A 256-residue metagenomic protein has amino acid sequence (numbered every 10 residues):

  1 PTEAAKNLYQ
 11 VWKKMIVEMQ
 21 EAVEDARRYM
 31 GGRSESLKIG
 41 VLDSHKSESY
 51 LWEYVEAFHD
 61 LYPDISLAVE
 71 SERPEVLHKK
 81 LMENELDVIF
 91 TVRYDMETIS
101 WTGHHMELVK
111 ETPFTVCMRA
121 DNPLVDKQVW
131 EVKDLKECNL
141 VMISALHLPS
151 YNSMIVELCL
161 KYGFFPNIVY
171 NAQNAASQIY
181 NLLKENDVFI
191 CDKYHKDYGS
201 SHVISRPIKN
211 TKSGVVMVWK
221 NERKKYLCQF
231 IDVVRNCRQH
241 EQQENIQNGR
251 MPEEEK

Functional and structural regions predicted by a protein language model:
P1-E18: Basic, amphipathic "hinge/linker" alpha-helix immediately C-terminal to the N-terminal HTH DNA-binding motif
I16-V17, K133, G214-Q247: Extended ligand-binding regions for polar small-molecule ligands
V17, E24, M30-Y62, S66-A68 (+2 more regions): N-terminal winged-helix
M30-G31, G103-F114, M118-L140, K225-C228: Flexible hinge/capping segments at coil-to-helix
E48-L51, V92, C138-Y162, L227-I231 (+1 more regions): Secondary-structure junction motif
R73-P74, F90-M96, R119-A120, K184-N186 (+1 more regions): Beta->alpha turn/N-cap motifs
M82, L86, L146-V203: Hydrophobic hinge/microswitch elements
I99-E107, T112, A176-R223: Beta-alpha-beta core module
